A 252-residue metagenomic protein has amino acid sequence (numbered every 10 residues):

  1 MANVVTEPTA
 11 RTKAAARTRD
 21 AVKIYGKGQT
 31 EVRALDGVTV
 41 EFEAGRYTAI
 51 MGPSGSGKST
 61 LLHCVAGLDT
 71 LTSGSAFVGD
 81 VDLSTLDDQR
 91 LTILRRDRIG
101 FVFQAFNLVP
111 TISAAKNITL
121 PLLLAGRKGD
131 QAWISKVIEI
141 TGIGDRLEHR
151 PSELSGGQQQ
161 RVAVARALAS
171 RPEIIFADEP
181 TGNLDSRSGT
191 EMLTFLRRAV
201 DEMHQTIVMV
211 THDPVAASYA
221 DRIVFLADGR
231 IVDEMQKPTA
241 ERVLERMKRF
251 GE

Functional and structural regions predicted by a protein language model:
M1-A10: Pre-NBD coupling/linker segments of ABC/ABC-like ATPases
V4, G129, T239-R242: Alpha-helix capping and helix-coil boundary motifs
K13-A220, L226: ABC family nucleotide-binding domain
R230-E252: Conserved beta-strand-loop-alpha-helix hinge in the C-terminal portion of ABC ATPase nucleotide-binding domains
